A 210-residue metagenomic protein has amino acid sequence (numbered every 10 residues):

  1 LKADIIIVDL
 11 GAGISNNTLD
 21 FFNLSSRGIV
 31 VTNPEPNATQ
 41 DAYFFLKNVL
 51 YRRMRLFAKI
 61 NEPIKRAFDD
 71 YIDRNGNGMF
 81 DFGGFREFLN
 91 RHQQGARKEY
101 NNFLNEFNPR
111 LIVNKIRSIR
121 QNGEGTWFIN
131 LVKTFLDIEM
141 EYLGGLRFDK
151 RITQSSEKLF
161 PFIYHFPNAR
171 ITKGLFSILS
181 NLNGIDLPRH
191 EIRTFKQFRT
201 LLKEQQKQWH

Functional and structural regions predicted by a protein language model:
L1-F21: Phosphate-binding/switch loop-helix module in NTP-utilizing enzymes
I5, R27-V30, R110: Well-ordered beta-strand positions
G11-G13, S26-P63, D69, G76-E87 (+1 more regions): Conserved Switch II/interswitch segment of TRAFAC-class P-loop GTPases
S15, K47-L50, K133, N183: Signal for well-folded cores of large energy- and translation-related assemblies
N16-L19, Q40, Q154: Alpha-helical elements of the RecA-like P-loop NTPase motor core of helicases
D20, L24, D41-F45, W127-L131: Alpha-helical scaffold elements adjacent to nucleotide-binding pockets in ATP/GTP-utilizing enzyme cores
I64-H210: C-terminal lobe/tail of nucleotide-utilizing enzymes
